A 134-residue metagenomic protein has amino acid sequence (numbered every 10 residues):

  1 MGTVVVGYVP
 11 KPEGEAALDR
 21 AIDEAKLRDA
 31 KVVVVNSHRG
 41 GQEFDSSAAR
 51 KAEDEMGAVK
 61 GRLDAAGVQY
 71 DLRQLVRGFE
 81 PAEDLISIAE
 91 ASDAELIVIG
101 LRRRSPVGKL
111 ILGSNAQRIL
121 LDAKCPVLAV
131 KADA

Functional and structural regions predicted by a protein language model:
G2, E95, K124: Conserved acidic residues
G2-A48, R62-V68: Small/aliphatic-rich secondary-structure junction motif
E13, A65-I97: Structural beta-alpha unit
R20, K51-G61, D84: Short, solvent-exposed amphipathic alpha-helices that sit in or adjacent to ligand/effector-binding or catalytic
N36-S37, G100-R102, K131-A132: Short secondary-structure boundary segments
K51-E55, S87, I111-A116: Charged helix-capping and loop-helix junction motifs
I99-D122: Glycine-rich, Arg-bearing micro-motifs that act as flexible, cationic patches
C125-A134: Short, flexible loop segments at boundaries between secondary-structure elements
